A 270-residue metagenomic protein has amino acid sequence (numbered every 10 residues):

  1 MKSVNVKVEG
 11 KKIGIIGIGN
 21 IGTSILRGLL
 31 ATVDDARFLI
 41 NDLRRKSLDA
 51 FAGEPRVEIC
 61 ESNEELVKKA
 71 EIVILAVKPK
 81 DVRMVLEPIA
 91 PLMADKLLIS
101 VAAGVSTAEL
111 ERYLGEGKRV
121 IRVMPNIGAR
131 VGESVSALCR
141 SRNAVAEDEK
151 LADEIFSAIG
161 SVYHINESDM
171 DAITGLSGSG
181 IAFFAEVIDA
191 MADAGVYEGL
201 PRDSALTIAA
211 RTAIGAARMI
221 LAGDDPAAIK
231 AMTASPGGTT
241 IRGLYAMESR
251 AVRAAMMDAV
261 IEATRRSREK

Functional and structural regions predicted by a protein language model:
M1-E61, E65, E133-S134, V196-E198: NAD(P)+-binding Rossmann beta1-loop-alpha1 motif at the extreme N-terminus of oxidoreductases
K2-K7, T207-K270: NAD(P)-dependent Rossmann-like dehydrogenase/reductase catalytic/cofactor-binding core
T23, R27-A31, G53, E87 (+3 more regions): Short, well-ordered alpha-helices that flank and scaffold nucleotide-derived cofactor binding pockets
R45-K46, P55, N63-L138: Rossmann-like NAD(P)(H) cofactor-binding subdomain of soluble oxidoreductases
L48, L66, V82, P201-A209 (+2 more regions): Small-residue helix-packing motif on alpha-helices
E109-R119, V135-A172, F184-A222, R266 (+1 more regions): Internal alpha-helical scaffold of NAD(P)-dependent oxidoreductase catalytic cores
I121, M170-G175, P226-A231: Short pre-catalytic strand/loop immediately N-terminal to key active-site residues, enriched for Gly-Thr
